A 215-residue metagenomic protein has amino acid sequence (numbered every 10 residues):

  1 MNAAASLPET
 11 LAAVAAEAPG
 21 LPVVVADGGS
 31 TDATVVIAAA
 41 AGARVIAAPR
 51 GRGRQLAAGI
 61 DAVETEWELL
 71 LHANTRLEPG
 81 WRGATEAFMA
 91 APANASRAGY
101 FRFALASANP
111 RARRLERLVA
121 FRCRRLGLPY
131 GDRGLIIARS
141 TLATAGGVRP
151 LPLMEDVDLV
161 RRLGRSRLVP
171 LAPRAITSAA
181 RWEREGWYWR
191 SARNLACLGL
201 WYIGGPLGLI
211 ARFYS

Functional and structural regions predicted by a protein language model:
N2-A16: Short, well-formed alpha-helical segments that are part of the catalytic scaffolds of diverse glycosyltransferases
A5, D27-V35, T75: A conserved acidic beta->alpha catalytic loop
V24, V35-A62: Conserved donor nucleotide-binding strand/loop of the catalytic core
E68: Short aromatic/hydrophobic "clamp" motif used to bind/position activated sugar donors
H72-R76, G80: The conserved acidic donor/metal-binding loop of glycosyltransferases
G80-R111: Conserved donor NDP-sugar-binding/catalytic core segment of glycosyltransferases
T141-A145, L151-V169: A short, conserved alpha-helix in the catalytic core of glycosyltransferases
R161-S215: Hydrophobic helical membrane-anchoring modules
